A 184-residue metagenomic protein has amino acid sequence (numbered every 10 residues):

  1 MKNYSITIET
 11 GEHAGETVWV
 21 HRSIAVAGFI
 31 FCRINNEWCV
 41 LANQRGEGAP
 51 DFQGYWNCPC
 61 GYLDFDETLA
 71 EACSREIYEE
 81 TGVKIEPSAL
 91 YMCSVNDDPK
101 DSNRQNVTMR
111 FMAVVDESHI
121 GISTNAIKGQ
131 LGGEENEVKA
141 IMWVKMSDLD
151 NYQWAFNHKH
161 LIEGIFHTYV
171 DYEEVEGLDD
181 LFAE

Functional and structural regions predicted by a protein language model:
M1-N35: Acidic, metal-coordinating catalytic segment for phosphate/diphosphate chemistry, firing primarily on the Nudix
H21-A25, Q53-C58, R104-T108: Short connector loops at helix/strand junctions that flank enzyme active sites, especially segments positioning acidic
A27, C39, A140: Conserved beta-strand and immediately adjacent loop positions that scaffold enzyme active sites
I30-C32, Q44, V114-V115: Residue-level signal for short segments within beta-strands and strand-turn junctions of well-structured beta-sheet
R33-C39, P50-F52, P87, D101-R104: Short, solvent-exposed loop/turn segments that connect beta-strands within catalytic domains and beta-strand-rich
E37-E79, E184: Conserved Nudix-box catalytic region and its N-terminal flanking loop in Nudix hydrolases and closely related
G61-A89, S94-H160: Unchanged
K159-E184: Charged phosphate-binding loop/patch that engages nucleotide di/tri-phosphates or the phosphate backbone of nucleic
